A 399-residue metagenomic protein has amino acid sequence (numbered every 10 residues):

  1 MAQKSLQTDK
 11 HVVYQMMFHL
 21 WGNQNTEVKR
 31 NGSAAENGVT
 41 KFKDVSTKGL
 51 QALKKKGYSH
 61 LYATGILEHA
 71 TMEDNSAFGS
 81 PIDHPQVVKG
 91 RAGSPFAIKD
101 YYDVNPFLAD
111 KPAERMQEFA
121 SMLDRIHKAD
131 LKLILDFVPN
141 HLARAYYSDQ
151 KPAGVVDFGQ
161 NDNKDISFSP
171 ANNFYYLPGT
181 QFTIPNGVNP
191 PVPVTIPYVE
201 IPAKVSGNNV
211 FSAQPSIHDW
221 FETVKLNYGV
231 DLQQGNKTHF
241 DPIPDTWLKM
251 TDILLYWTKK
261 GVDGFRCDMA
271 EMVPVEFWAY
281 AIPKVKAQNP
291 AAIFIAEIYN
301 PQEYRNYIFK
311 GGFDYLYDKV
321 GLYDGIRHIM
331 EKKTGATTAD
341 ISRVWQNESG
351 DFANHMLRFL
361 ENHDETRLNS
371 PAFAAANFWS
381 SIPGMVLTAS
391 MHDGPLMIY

Functional and structural regions predicted by a protein language model:
A2-K132, N140-L142, Y147-K151, V155-K164 (+3 more regions): N-terminal structural segment of carbohydrate-active enzymes
V12-M16, L61-A63, L133-L135, F265 (+4 more regions): Hydrophobic faces of well-ordered beta-strands that scaffold small-molecule active sites in alpha/beta enzyme cores
M16, L53, A63, Y101 (+7 more regions): Conserved, mostly hydrophobic/aromatic
N37-L53, H239-K259, F378-L387: Short, acidic/polar
Y58, V262, F313, D393-G394: A structural motif
A63, T71-K99, K151-L232, A336-V344: Core domains of carbohydrate- and sulfate-ester-processing enzymes
L123, H141, A153-F158, D162-G187 (+3 more regions): Active-site-proximal helices and loops of the catalytic beta/alpha 8
R343-Y399: Active-site-proximal substrate-binding groove within the catalytic cores of carbohydrate-active enzymes
